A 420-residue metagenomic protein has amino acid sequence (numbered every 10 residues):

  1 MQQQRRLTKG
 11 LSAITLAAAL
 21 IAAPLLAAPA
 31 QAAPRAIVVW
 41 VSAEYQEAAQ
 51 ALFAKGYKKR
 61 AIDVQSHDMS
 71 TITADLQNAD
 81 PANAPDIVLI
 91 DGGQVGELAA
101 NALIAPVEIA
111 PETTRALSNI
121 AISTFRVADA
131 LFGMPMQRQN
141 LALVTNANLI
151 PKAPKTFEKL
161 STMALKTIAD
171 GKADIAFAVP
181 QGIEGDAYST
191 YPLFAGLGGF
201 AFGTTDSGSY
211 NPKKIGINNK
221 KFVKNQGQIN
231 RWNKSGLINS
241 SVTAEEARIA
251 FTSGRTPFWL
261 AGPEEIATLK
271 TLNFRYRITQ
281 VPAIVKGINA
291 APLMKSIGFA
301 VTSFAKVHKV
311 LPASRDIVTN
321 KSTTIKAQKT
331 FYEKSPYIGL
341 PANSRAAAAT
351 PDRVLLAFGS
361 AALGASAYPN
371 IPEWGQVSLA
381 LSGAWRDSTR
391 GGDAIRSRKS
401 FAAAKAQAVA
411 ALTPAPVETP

Functional and structural regions predicted by a protein language model:
Q2-Q4, G10-L25, P29-Q94, A403 (+1 more regions): Conserved N-terminal structural module of periplasmic/extracytoplasmic solute-binding proteins
S66-L76, K159, N239-T252: Short helix-initiation/N-cap motifs at beta->coil->alpha
D86-L89, P257-G262, R277: Paired acidic/hydrophobic, glycine-rich loop segments that form the ligand-binding mouth/hinge of periplasmic-binding
G92-L141, K152, K159-S161, T279: Hinge/lid segment of periplasmic solute-binding proteins
G93-A99, T252, A261-R275: A ligand-binding cleft/hinge motif common to bilobed small-molecule-binding domains
F132-M134, L141, S161-K214: Extracytoplasmic/periplasmic solute-binding protein
S207-S241: Glycine-centered hinge/linker elements that transmit conformational signals in sensory and ligand-binding systems
E264-R275, V285-G383, A415-P420: C-terminal lobe and pocket-closing loops of periplasmic/extracytoplasmic Venus-flytrap solute-binding proteins
